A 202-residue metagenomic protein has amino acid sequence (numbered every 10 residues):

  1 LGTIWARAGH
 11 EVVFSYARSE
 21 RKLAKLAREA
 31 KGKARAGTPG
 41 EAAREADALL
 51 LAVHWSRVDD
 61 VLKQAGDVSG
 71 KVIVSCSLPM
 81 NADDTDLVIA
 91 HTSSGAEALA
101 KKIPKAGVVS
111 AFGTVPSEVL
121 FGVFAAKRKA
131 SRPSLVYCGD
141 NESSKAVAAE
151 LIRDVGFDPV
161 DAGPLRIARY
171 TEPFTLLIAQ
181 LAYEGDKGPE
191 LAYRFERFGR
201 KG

Functional and structural regions predicted by a protein language model:
L1-E29: NAD(P)+-binding Rossmann beta1-loop-alpha1 motif at the extreme N-terminus of oxidoreductases
V12-V13, A34, P159: Hydrophobic anchor at the start of a short beta-strand that flanks the dinucleotide cofactor-binding loop
K31-D83: Rossmann-like NAD(P)-binding element
A36, G107-F112, V160-A162: General beta-strand structural signal in soluble alpha/beta enzymes
Q64-K71, I103-P104, K127-K129: Short, conserved loop/helix-junction motifs that constitute active-site signature segments in enzyme catalytic cores
S77-A126: Rossmann-fold NAD(P)-binding glycine/threonine-rich loop
A130-G202: Active-site-lining helix/loop region of Rossmann-like oxidoreductase modules
